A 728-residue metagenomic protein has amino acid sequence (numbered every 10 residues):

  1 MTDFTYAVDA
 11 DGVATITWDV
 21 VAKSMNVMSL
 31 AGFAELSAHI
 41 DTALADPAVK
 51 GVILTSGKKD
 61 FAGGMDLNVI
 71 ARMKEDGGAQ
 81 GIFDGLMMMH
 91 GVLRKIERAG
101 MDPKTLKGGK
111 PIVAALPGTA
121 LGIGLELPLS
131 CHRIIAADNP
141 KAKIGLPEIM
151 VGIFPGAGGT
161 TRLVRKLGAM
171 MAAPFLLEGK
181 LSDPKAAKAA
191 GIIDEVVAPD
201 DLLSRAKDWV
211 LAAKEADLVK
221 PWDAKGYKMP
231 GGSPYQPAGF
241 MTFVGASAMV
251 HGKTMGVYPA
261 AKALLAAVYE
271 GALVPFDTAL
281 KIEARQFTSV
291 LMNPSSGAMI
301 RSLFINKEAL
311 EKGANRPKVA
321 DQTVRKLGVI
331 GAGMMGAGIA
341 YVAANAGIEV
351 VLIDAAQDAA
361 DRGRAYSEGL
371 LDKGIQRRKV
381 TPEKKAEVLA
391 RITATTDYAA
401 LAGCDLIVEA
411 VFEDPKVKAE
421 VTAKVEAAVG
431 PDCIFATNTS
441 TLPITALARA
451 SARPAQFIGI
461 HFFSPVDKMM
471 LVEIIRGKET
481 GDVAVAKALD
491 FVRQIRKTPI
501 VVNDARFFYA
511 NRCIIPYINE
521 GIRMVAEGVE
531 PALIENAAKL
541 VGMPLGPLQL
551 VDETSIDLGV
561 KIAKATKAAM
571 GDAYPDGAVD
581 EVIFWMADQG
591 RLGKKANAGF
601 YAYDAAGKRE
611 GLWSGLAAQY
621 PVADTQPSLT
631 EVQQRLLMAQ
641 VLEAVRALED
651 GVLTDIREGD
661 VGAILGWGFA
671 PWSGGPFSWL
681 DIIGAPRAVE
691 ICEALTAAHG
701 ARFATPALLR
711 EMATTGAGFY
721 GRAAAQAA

Functional and structural regions predicted by a protein language model:
M1-T55, Q80: Conserved CoA-thioester-binding segment of acyl-CoA-metabolizing enzymes
F4, D9, D19-V21, R72-L86 (+5 more regions): N-terminal glycine-rich phosphate-binding loop for ADP-containing cofactors
A31, E35, A45, K58-R72 (+1 more regions): Amphipathic alpha-helical interaction surfaces in cytosolic regulatory modules
K59-G63, L121-G122, L442-P443: Short, active-site-adjacent cap segments at secondary-structure transitions
A71-T105: Extended, non-globular alpha-helical segments
A114-G124: Gly/Ser-rich catalytic serine loop of serine hydrolases
D138-K143: Short glycine-rich donor-binding/catalytic loop of glycosyltransferases that coordinates the nucleotide-sugar
